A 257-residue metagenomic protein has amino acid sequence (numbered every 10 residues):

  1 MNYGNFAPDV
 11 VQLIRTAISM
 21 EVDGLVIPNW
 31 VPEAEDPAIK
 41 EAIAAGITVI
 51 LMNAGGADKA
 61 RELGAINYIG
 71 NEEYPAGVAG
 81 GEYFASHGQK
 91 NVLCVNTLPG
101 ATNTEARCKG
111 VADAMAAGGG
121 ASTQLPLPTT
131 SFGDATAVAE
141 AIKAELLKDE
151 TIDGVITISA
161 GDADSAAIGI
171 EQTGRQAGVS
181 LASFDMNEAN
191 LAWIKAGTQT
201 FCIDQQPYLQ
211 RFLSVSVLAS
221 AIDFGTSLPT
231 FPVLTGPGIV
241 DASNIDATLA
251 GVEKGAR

Functional and structural regions predicted by a protein language model:
M1-V11, V31, N53-A54, Y68-A79 (+5 more regions): Hinge/beta->alpha junction and helix N-cap segments in small-molecule ligand-binding domains
F6-V10, I14-R15, S19-M20, G24-E35 (+7 more regions): Extracytoplasmic/periplasmic mature domains of Sec-exported, cell-envelope-associated bacterial proteins
V11-I18, D23-A44, V111, T130-W193: Hydrophobic alpha-helical
E21-G24, A44-V49, L63-A65, H87-N91 (+4 more regions): Loop/turn elements at helix/coil->beta-strand transitions in domains of secreted/extracellular proteins
P37-P75, Q89-N91, N187-K195, Q199-T200: Flexible loop/hinge segments that line or gate small-molecule binding clefts
I39-A42, G64-I66, R107-G110, G169-Q172 (+3 more regions): Short, glycine/charged-enriched secondary-structure capping and boundary segments
I43, V78, E82-A85, A112-G119 (+4 more regions): Class I S-adenosyl-L-methionine
P99, N103, A114-G118, L209-R257: Hinge/cleft segment of the Venus flytrap/periplasmic-binding protein
